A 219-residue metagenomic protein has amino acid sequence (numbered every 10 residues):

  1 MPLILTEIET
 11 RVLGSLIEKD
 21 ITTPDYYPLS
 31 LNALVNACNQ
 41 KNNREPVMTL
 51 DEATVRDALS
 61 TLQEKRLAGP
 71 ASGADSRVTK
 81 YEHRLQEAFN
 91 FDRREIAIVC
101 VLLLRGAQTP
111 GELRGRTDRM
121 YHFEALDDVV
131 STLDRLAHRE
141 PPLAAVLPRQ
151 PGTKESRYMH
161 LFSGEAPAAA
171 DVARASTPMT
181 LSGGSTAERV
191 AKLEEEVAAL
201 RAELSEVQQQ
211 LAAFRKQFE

Functional and structural regions predicted by a protein language model:
M1-T10, T22-P24, N43, T54-D57: Eukaryotic, polar/proline-rich low-complexity intrinsically disordered regions
T6-D25, N90-A107, L133, H138-R139: Positively charged, polyanion-binding regions of nucleic-acid-associated proteins
S15, A58, T132, L161: Residues in the recognition helix of alpha-helical DNA-binding motifs
T23-T49, A107-F123: Short acidic, hydrophobic short linear motifs in intrinsically disordered regions
R56-G73, L133-Q150: A short, conserved structural fragment
A74-E112, S156-S185, K192: Short, amphipathic alpha-helical interaction segments positioned at domain boundaries
R116, L147-F162, S205-E219: Helical coiled-coil/dimerization "stalks" and their immediately adjacent regulatory linkers at helix->disorder
T180-Q217: Amphipathic alpha-helical oligomerization/assembly segments
